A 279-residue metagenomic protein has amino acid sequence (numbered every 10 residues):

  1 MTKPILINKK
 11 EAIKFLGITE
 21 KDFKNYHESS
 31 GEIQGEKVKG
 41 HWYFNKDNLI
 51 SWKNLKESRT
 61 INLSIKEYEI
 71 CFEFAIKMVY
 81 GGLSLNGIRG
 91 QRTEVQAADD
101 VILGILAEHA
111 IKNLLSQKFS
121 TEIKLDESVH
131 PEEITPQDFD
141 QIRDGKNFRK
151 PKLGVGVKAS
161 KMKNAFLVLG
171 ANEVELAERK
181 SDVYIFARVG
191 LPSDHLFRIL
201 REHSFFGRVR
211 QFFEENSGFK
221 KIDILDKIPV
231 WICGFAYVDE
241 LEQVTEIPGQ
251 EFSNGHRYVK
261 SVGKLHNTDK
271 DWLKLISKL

Functional and structural regions predicted by a protein language model:
K3, K9-S29, V38-Y43, D47-P136 (+2 more regions): Nucleic-acid endonuclease domains
G31-I33: A secondary-structure capping/hinge motif
